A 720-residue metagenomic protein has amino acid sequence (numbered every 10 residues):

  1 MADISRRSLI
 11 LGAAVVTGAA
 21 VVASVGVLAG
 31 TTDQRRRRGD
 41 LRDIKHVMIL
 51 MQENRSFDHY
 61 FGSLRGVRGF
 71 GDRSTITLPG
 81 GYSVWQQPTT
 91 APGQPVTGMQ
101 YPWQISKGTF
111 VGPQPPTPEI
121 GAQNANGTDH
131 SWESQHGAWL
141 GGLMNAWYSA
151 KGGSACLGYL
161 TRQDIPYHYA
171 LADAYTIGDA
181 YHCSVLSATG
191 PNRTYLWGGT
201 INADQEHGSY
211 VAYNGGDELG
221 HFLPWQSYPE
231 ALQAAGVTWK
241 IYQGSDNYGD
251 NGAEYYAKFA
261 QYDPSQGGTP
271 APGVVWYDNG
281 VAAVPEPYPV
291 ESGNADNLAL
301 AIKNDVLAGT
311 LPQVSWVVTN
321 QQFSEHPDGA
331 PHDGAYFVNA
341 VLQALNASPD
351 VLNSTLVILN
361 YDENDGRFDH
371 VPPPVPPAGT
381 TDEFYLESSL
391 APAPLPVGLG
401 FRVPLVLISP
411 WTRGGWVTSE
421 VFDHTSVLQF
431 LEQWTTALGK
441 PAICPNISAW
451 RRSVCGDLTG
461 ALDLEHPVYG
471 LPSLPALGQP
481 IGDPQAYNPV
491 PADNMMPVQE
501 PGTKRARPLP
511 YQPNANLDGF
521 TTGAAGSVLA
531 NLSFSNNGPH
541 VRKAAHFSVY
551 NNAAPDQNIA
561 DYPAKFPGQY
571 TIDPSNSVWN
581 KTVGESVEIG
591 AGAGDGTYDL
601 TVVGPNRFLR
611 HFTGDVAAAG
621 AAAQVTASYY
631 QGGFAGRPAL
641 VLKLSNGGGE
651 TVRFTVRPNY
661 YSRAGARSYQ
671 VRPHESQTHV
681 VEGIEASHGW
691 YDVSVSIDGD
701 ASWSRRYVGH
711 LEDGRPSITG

Functional and structural regions predicted by a protein language model:
A2-I4, S8-G720: N-terminal pro-sequences and low-complexity stem/linker regions of secreted or lumenal proteins
